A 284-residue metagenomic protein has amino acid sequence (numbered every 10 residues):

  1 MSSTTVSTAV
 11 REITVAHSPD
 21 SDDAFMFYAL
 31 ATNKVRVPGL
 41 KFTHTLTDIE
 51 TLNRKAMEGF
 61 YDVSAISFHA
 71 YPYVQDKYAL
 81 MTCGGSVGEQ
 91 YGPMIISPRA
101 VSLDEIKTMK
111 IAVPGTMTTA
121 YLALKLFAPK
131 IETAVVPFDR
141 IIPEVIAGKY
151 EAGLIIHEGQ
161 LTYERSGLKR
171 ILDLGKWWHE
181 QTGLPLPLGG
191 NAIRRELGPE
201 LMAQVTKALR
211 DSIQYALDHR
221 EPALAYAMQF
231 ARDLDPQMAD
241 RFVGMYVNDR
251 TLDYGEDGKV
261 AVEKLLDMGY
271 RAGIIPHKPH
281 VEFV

Functional and structural regions predicted by a protein language model:
V10-T32, P93-E151, E158, V260-E263: Bilobed "Venus flytrap"/periplasmic-binding protein-like clamshell domains and structurally analogous long
I13-T14, K77-G85, K110: A structural signal for short loop-to-beta-strand junctions that line the ligand-binding cleft of periplasmic/secreted
D22-M26, V35-S67: Extracytoplasmic small-molecule ligand-binding "clamshell" domains of the periplasmic binding protein/Venus flytrap
V35-T45, F127-R140, I275-V281: A local structural motif
D48-E50, G59-P72, P137-F138, I155-L161: Beta->alpha turn/N-cap motifs
L80-L103, L126, H179-E196: Hydrophobic/proline-rich hinge and linker segments of small-molecule sensing/allosteric domains, predominantly
D139-Q229: Pocket-lining segment of extracytoplasmic ligand-binding domains
G198-M268: Secondary-structure end/capping motifs
